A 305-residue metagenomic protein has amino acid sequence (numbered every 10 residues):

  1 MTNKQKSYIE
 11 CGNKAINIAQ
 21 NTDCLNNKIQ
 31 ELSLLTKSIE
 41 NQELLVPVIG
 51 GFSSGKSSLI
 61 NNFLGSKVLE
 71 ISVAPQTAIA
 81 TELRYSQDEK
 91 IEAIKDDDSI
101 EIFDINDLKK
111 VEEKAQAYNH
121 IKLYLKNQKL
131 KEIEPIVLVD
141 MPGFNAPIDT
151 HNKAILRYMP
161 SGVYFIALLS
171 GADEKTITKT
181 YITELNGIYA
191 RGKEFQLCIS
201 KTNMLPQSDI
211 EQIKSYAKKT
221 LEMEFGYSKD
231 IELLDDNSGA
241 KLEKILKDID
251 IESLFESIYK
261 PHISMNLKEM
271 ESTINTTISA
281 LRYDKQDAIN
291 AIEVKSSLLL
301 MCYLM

Functional and structural regions predicted by a protein language model:
M1-P47, L234-M305: Extended helical scaffolds that flank P-loop GTPase cores
S7-E10, S33, K37-P261: Globular "head" domains of long coiled-coil molecular machines
